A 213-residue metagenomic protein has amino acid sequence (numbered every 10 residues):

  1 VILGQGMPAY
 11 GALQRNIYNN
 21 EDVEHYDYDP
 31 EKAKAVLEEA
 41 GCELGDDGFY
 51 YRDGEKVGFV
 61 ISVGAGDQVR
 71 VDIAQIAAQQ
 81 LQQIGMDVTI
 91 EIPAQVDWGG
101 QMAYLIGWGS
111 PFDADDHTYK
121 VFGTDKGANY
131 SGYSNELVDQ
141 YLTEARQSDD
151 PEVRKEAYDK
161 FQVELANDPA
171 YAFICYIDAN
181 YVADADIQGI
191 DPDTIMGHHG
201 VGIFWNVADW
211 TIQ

Functional and structural regions predicted by a protein language model:
V1-I76, K160, T211-I212: Append "and occasionally in soluble cytosolic enzymes with long acidic Gly/Pro-rich linkers
I2-M7, Q14, Y18, E38-E43 (+5 more regions): Sec-exported extracytoplasmic/periplasmic mature domains
G4-P8, I17-N19, A65-V69, Q95-V96 (+4 more regions): Solvent-exposed loop/turn segments at secondary-structure junctions within structured extracellular/periplasmic domains
Y18-A35, G45-V57, G99, Y119-Q147 (+1 more regions): Short, solvent-exposed loop/beta-turn-alpha elements that line the ligand-binding surface or hinge of extracytoplasmic
K56-G58, Q101, P169-Y171: Active-site lining segments that contact anionic ligands and/or coordinate catalytic metals
I61, Q79-A128, Y158: Periplasmic binding protein-like
S62-G66, P93, S148: Short strand-loop junctions, especially beta-strand C-caps/beta-turns that link beta-sheets to coils or alpha-helices
V71, N135, D139, P151-K155: Non-membrane alpha-helical structural segments and their capping/turn regions in soluble enzymes
